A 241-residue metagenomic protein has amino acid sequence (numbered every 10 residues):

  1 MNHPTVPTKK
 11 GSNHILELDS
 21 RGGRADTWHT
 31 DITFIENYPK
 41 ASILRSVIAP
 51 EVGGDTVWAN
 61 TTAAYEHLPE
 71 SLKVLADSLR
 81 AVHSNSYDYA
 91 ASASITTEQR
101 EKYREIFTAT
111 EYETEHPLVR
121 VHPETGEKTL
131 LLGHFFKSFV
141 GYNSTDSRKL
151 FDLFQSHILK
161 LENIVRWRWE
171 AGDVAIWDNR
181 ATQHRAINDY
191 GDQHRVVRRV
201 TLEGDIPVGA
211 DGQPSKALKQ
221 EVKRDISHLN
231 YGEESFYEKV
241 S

Functional and structural regions predicted by a protein language model:
M1-I176, R180-S241: Fe(II)/2-oxoglutarate oxygenase catalytic core
